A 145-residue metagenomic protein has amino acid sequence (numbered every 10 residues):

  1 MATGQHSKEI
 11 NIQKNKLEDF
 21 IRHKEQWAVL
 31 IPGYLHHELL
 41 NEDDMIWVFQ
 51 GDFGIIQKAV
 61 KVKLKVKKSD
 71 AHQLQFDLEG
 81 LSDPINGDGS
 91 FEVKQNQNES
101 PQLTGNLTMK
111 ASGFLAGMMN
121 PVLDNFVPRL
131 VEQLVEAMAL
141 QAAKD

Functional and structural regions predicted by a protein language model:
M1-I46: Hydrophobic ligand-binding cavity/cleft-lining segments
T3-S7, D44, K61, Q73 (+2 more regions): Intrinsic-disorder/low-complexity, polar/charged segments enriched in Ser/Thr/Lys/Arg/Asp/Glu/Gln
E9-Q13, Q50-D52, K67-S69, E92-N96 (+1 more regions): Solvent-exposed residues in well-ordered beta-strands and their adjoining turns, especially edge/terminal strands
Y34, K61-K68, G87-Q95: Hydrophobic/aromatic beta-strand elements that line small-molecule binding cavities or substrate pockets in beta-rich
E38-E79: Glycine-rich portal/gate segments that line the openings of hydrophobic small-molecule binding cavities
A59, D124-Q133: Low-complexity, charge- and small-residue-enriched intrinsically disordered regions
L78-P128: Beta-strand/loop substructures that line and gate deep hydrophobic ligand-binding cavities in soluble
E136-D145: Short, highly charged C-terminal tails/helix-capping segments
